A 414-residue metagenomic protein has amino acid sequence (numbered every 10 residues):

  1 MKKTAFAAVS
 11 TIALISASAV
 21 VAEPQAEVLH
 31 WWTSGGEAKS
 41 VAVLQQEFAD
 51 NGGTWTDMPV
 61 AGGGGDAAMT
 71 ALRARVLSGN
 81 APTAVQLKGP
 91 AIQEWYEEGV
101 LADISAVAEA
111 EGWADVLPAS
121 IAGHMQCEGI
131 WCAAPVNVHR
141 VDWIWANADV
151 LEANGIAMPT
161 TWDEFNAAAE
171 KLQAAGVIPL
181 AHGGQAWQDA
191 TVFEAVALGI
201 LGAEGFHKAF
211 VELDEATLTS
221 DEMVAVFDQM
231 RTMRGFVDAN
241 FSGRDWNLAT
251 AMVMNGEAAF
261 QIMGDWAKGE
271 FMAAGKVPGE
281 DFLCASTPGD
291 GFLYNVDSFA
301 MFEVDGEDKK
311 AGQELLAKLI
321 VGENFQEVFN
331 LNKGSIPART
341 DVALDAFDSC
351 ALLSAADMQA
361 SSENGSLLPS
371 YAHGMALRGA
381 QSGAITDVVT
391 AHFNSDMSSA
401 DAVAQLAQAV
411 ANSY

Functional and structural regions predicted by a protein language model:
V9, A22-V100, A110-E111, M158 (+3 more regions): Conserved N-terminal structural module of periplasmic/extracytoplasmic solute-binding proteins
P24, Q46, N51, S78 (+4 more regions): Extracytoplasmic/periplasmic substrate-recognition and gating elements
W31, V192, D228-D308: Extracytoplasmic/periplasmic substrate-binding proteins
G89-D142, N166, V192-E194: Hinge/lid segment of periplasmic solute-binding proteins
L101, A106, W266-G269, F299-G379: Mature extracytoplasmic/periplasmic domains
I130-V136, D142, N166-E215: Extracytoplasmic/periplasmic solute-binding protein
P135, V342, A355-Y414: C-terminal capping/gating helix-and-loop segments adjacent to ligand/active sites or protein-protein/ligand interfaces
A169-L172, E212-S242: Glycine-centered hinge/linker elements that transmit conformational signals in sensory and ligand-binding systems
